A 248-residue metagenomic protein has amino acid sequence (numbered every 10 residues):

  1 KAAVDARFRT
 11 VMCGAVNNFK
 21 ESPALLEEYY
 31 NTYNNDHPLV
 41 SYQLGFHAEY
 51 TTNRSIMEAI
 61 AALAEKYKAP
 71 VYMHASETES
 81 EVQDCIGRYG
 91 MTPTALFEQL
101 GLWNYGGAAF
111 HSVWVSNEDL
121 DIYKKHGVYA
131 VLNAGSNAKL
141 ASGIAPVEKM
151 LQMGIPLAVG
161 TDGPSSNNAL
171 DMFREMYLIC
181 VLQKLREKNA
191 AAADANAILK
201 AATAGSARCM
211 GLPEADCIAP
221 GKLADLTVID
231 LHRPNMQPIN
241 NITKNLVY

Functional and structural regions predicted by a protein language model:
A2-V113: Metal-coordinating catalytic core of metallo-dependent amide/deamination hydrolases
A3, L44, H74, A109 (+8 more regions): Divalent metal-coordination and catalytic microenvironments
A6-R9, L63-P70, L102-Y105, I122-V131 (+2 more regions): Glycine-enriched alpha-helix->loop->beta-strand junction motifs that scaffold or abut catalytic
P23, E79-M91, D119-K124, A141-M150 (+1 more regions): Histidine/acidic-residue-rich catalytic or RNA/ligand-binding cores of hydrolases and nuclease-related proteins
Y72-E79, A141-S142, K149-E175, I218-L226: Short acidic/histidine-rich active-site segments
N117-E118, I122-T161: A conserved active-site cap/scaffold subdomain adjacent to cofactor or substrate pockets
K184-H232: C-terminal structural cap/anchor segments
L223-Y248: C-terminal cap of metal-dependent C-N hydrolases
